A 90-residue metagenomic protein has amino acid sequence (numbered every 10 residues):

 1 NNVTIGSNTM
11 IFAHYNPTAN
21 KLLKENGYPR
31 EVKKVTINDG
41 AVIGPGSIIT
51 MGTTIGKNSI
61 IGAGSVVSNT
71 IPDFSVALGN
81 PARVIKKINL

Functional and structural regions predicted by a protein language model:
N1-T53, N80-P81, I88-N89: Flexible, glycine/small-residue-enriched loop-and-beta-strand segment within the central core of proteins
S7, A63, D73: Residues that flank catalytic or metal-binding motifs in active/ligand-binding sites
G40, N58, S75: Catalytic-loop signature of eukaryotic-like protein kinases
P45-I60, S65-N69: Beta-rich strand-turn-strand
P72-D73, L78-P81: Acidic, glycine-centered active-site loop in nucleotide-sugar glycosyltransferases
